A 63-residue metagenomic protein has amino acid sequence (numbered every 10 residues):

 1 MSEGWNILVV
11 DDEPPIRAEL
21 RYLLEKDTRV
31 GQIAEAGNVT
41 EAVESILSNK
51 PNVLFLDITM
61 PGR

Functional and structural regions predicted by a protein language model:
G4-P15, L20-L24, L54: Conserved acidic segment of CheY-like receiver
L8, I33-A34: Conserved beta-strand positions in the Rossmann-like core of class I SAM-dependent methyltransferases
D27, L47-N49: Conserved phosphotransfer cores of two-component systems
E35-E44: Helix N-cap/capping motif at the beta->alpha junctions
N49-F55: Active-site beta3 strand of CheY-like receiver
M60: Receiver (REC) domain active-site loop signature in two-component systems and cognate sites in sensor histidine kinases
